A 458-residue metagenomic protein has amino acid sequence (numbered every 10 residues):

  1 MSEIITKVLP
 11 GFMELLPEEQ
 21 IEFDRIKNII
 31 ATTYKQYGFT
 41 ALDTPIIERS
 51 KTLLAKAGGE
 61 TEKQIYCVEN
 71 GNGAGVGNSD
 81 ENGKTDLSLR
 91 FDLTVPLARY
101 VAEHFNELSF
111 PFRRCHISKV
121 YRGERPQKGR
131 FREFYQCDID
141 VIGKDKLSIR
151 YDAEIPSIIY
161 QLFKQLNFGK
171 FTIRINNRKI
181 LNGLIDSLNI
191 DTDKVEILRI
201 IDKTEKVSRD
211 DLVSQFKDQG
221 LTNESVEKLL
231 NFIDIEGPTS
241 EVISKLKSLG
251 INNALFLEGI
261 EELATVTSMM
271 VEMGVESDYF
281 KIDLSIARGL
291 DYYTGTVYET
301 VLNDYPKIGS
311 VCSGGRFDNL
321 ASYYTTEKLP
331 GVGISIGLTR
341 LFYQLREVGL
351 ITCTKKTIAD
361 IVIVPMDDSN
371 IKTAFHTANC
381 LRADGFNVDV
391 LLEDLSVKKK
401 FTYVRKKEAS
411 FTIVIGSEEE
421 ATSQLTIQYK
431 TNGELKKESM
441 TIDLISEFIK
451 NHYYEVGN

Functional and structural regions predicted by a protein language model:
M1-F91, V95, A153-S157, G169-R174: TRNA-binding/sensing appendages of the translation machinery
E19-Y37, E48-R49, G83-K84, D92-F168 (+1 more regions): Positively charged, Gly/Ser-enriched RNA/tRNA-binding surfaces
T61-G77, I190-L212, L302-D304: Acidic, His- and aromatic-enriched active-site or binding-groove loops in soluble protein domains that engage sugars
E133-D138, I175-G183: Short, conserved phosphate-binding/catalytic loop or strand-edge motifs used in phosphoryl-/nucleotidyl-transfer
I155, N177-I180, I197, E262: Internal, well-ordered alpha-helical segments in soluble enzyme and binding-protein domains
I173-N176, T204-R209, E258: Short acidic alpha-helix initiation/capping motifs at coil-to-helix transition points, especially at protein N-termini
L184-D191, G250: Phosphate-rich ligand and nucleic-acid binding surfaces
